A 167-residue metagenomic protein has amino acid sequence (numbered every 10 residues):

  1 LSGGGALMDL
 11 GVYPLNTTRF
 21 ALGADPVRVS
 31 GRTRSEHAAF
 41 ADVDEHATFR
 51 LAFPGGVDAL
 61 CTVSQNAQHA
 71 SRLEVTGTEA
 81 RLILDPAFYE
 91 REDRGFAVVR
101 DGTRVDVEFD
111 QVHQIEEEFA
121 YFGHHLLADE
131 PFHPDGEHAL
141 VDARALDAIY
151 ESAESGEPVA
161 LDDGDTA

Functional and structural regions predicted by a protein language model:
L1-D58, T62-Q68, E74, E137: Rossmann-like dinucleotide-binding domain that binds NAD(P)(H)
Y13-T17, S71, E92, E118-Y121: Hydrophobic alpha-helical segments typical of transmembrane helices and their membrane-interface/capping positions
P54, H124-A167: C-terminal helix-rich "cap/oligomerization" subdomain common to oxidoreductases
G55-V57, H69, A80-R81, D101-T103 (+2 more regions): Short acidic/polar mixed-charge low-complexity motifs
S64, A87, G164: Surface loops and adjacent helix of pleckstrin homology
L73, E90-D101: Short polybasic amphipathic segments
R100-D101, E118-L127: Conserved C-terminal active-site "lid" loop/helix of NAD(P)H-dependent oxidoreductases that clamps the redox cofactor
E108-A120: Active-site loop of classical SDR/Rossmann-like NAD(P)-dependent oxidoreductases, centered on the catalytic Tyr-X3-Lys
